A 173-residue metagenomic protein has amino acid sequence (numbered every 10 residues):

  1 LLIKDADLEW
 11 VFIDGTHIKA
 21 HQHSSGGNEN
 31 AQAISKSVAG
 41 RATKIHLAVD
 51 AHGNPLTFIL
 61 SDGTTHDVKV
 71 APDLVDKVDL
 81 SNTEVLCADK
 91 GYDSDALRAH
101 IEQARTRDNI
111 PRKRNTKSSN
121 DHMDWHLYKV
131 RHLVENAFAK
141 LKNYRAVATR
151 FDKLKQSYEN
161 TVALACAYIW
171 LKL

Functional and structural regions predicted by a protein language model:
L1-K113, H126, A165-C166: Polybasic low-complexity intrinsically disordered regions
D7, N28, H122, R145-A148: A generic, residue-level signal for flexible/boundary positions that often mark functional hotspots
A99-H100, A104-T106, D124-L173: Basic, amphipathic alpha-helical segments enriched in Lys/Arg and hydrophobic/aromatic residues
N115-T116, Q156: Positions that flank functional sites
K117-M123: Short, charged, surface-exposed secondary-structure boundary motifs
